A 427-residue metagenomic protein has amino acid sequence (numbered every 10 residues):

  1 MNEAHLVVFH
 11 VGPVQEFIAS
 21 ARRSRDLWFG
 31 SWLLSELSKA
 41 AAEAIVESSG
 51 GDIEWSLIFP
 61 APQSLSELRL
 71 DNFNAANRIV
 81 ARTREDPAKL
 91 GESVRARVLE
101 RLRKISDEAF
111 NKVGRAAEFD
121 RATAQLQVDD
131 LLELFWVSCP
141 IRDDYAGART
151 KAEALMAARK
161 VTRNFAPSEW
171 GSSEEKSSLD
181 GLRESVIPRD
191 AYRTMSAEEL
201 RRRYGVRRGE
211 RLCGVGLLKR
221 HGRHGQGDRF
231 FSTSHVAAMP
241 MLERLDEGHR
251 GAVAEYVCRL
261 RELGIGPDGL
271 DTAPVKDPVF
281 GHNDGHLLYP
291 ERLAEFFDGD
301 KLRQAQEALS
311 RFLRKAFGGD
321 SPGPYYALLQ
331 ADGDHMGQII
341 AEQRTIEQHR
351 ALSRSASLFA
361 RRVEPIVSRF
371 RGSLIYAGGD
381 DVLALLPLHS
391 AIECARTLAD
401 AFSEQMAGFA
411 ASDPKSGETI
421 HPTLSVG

Functional and structural regions predicted by a protein language model:
M1-G427: Regulatory and interdomain segments flanking nucleotide-handling catalytic cores in signaling/defense enzymes
